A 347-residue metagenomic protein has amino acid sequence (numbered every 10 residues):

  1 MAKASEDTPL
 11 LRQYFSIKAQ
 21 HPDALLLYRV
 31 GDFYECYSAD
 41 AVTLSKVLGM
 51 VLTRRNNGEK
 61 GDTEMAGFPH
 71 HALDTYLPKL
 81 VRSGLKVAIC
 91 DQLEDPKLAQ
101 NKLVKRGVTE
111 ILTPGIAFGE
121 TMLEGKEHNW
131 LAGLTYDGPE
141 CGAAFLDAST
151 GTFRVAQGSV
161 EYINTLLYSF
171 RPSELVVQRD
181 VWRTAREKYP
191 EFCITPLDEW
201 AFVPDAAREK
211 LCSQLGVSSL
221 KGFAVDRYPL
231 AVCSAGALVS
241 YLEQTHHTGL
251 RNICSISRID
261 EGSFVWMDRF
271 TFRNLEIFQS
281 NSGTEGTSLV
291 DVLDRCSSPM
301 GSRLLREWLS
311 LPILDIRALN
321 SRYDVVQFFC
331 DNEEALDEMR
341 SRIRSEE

Functional and structural regions predicted by a protein language model:
A2-N332, D337, S341-S345: Charged catalytic and DNA/RNA-contacting regions of genome-maintenance and nucleic-acid-processing enzymes
